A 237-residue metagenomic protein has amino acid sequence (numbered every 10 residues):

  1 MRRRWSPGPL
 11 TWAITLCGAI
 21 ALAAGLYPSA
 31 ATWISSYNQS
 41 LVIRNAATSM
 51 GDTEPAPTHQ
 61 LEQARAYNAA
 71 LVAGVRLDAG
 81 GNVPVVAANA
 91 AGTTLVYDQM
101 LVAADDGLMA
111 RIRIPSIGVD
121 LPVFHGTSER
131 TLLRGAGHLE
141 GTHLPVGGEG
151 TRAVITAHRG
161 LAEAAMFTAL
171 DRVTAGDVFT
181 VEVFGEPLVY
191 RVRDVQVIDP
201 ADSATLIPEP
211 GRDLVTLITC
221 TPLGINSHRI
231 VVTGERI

Functional and structural regions predicted by a protein language model:
M1-G8: Terminal targeting segments of Actinobacterial cell-envelope proteins
T11-E186, R191-I237: Solvent-exposed, non-transmembrane regions of membrane-associated and secreted proteins
